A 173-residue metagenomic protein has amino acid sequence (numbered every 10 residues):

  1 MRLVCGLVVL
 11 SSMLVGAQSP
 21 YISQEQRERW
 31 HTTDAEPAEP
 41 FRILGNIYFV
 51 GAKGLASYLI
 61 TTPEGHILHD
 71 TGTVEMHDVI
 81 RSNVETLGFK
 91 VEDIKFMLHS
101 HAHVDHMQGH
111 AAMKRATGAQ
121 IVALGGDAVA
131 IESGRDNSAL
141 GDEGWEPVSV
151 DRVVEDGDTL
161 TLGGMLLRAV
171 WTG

Functional and structural regions predicted by a protein language model:
R2-M13: Bacterial N-terminal signal peptides
A17, I47, E75-D78, E85-L162: Active-site HxH/HxHxD metal-binding segment of metal-dependent hydrolases
A17-E39: N-terminal pre-domain segments of enzymes
R27, L68-H69, L98-H99: A generic structural signal for short
T33-D93: Conserved beta-strand hairpin/beta-sheet module of binuclear metal-dependent hydrolase folds, prominently
A38-G45, L59-T61, D156-G173: Core dinuclear metal-dependent hydrolase active-site scaffold
G51-K53, G125, G173: Residues at the C-termini of beta-strands that transition into short coil/loop
T71, S100, T172: Ser/Thr-centric signal marking residues that sit in or immediately flank functional binding/regulatory motifs
